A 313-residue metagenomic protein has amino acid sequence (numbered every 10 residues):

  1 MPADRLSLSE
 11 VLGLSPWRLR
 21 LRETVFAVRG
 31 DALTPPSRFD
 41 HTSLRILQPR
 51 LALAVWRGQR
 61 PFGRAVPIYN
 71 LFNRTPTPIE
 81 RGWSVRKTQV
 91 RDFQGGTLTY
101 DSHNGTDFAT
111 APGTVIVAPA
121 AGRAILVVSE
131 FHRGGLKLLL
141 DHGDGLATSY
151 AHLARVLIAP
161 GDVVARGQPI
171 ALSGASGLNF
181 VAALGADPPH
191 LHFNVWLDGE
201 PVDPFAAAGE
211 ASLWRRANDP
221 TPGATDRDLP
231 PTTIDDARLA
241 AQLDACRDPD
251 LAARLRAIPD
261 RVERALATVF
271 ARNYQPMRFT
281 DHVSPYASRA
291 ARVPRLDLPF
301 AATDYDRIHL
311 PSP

Functional and structural regions predicted by a protein language model:
P2-G135, P220-P313: Surface-exposed, glycine-biased beta-strand/turn segments
G82-Q89, Y150-L153, P201-A211: Short amphipathic beta-strand/extended segments with alternating polar/hydrophobic composition
L98-F108, H142, V195-V202: Small beta-barrel nucleic-acid-binding modules, principally OB-folds
A109, D141, A151, G174 (+1 more regions): Residue-level detector of conserved, well-ordered beta-strand and adjacent loop positions that form binding/recognition
G113, A121, G143-G145, W196-E200 (+1 more regions): Solvent-exposed coil/turn segments that connect beta secondary-structure elements in extracytoplasmic/periplasmic
V115-L126, I158-S173: Short, well-structured beta-strand-loop connectors
P119-L157, L178-H190: Zn2+-dependent peptidoglycan hydrolase active-site motif and core
L138, D162-T233: Conserved, short, structured surface segments that act as functional micro-motifs
